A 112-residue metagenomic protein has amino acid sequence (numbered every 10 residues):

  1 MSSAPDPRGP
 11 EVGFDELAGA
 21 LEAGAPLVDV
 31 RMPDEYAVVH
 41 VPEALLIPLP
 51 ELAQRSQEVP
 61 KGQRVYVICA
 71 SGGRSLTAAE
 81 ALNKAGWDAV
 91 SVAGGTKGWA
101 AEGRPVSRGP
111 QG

Functional and structural regions predicted by a protein language model:
M1-P26, M32-R64, G73-G112: Rhodanese-like catalytic fold shared by cysteine-dependent sulfurtransferases and DSP/PTP-type phosphatases
I68: Short, surface-exposed ligand- or partner-binding patches at beta-edge/loop junctions that are enriched in aromatics
